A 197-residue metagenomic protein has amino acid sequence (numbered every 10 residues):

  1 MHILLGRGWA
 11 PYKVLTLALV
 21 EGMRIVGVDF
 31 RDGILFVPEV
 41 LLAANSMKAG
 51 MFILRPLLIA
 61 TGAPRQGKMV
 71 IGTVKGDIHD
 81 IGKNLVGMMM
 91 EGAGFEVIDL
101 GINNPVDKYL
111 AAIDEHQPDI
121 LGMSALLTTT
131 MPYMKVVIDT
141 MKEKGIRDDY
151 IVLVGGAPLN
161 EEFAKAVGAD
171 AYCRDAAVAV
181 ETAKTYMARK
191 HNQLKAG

Functional and structural regions predicted by a protein language model:
M1-T61: Long amphipathic alpha-helical segments
V26-G27, K68-T73, M123-S124: Short, hydrophobic beta-strand segments
I34-F36, H116-S124, N192-G197: Short, structured secondary-structure boundary patches
V40, K83-A93, I98-A169, D175-K184: Cofactor-cradling patches in redox/metallo enzymes
L58-K75: Glycine/charge-rich, flexible interdomain linkers and switch-proximal surface loops that mediate coupling
V180-G197: A charged, well-structured terminal subsegment
